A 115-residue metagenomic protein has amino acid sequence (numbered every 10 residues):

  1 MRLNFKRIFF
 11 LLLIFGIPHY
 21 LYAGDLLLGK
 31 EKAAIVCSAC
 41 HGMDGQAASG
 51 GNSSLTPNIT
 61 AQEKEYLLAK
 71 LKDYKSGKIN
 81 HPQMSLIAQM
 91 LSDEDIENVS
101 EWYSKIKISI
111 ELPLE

Functional and structural regions predicted by a protein language model:
M1-F9: Bacterial N-terminal signal peptides that target proteins for export
I8-P18: Bacterial N-terminal signal peptides
I17-D25: Sec/Tat signal peptide C-region and signal peptidase I cleavage site
G24, K30-L55, S76-Q83, I106-P113: Periplasmic/extracellular electron-transfer cofactor-ligation site, primarily the c-type cytochrome heme-c attachment
L28, Y66, Q83-L86, N98: Extracytoplasmic/secreted proteins, especially bacterial periplasmic and envelope-associated proteins
A34-G42, N58, A69-K72, E97-E101: C-type cytochrome heme c attachment motif
I79, I87-E115: C-terminal capping alpha-helices of c-type cytochrome domains
